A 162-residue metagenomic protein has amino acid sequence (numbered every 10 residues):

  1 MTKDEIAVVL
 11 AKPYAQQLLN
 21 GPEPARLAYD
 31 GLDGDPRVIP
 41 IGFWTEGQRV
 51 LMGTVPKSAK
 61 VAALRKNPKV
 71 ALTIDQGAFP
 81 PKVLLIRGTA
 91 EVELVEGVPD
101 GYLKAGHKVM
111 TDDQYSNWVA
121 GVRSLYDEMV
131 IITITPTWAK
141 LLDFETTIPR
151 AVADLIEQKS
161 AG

Functional and structural regions predicted by a protein language model:
M1-V9, V83-G162: Charged, gly/pro-rich active-site loop segments
T2-R26: Short, basic/aromatic recognition patches
A15, K57-A63, V98-Y102: Amphipathic alpha-helical interface surfaces
G21-P22, K66-N67, E128, T137: Structured helix-beta-strand junction loops
P22-P56, L64, V70-I74, V83-I86: Short beta-strand segments
P56-K57, T137: A generic "binding-loop/recognition-motif" signal
S58-K60, F79, I148-P149: Short, surface-exposed beta-strand-loop junctions and turns on beta-sheet-rich folds
D75-G77, P136: Short secondary-structure boundary segments
